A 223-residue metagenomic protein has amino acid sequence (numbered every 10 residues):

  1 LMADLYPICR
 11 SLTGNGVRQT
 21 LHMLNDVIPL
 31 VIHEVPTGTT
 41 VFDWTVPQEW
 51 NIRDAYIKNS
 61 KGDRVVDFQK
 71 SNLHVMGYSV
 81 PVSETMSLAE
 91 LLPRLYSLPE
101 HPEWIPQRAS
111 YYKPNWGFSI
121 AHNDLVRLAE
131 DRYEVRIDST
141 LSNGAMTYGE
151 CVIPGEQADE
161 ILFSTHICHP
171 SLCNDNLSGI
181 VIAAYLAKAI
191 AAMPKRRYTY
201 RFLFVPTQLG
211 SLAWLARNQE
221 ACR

Functional and structural regions predicted by a protein language model:
L1-R223: N-terminal hydrophobic/helix-forming segments and targeting peptides
